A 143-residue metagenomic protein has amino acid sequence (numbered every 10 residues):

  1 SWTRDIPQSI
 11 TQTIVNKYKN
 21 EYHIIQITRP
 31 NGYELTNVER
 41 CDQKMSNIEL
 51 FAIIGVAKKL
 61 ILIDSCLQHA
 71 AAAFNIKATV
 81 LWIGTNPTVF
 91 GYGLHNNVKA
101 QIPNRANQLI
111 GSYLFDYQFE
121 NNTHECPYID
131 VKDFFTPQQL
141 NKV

Functional and structural regions predicted by a protein language model:
S1-R4, L140-K142: Short, intrinsically disordered, charge-balanced linker/junction segments flanking boundaries in proteins
T3-V89, H95-N96: Donor-binding and catalytic core of enzymes assembling or modifying cell-surface/extracellular glycoconjugates
L94-V143: Leloir-type glycosyltransferase catalytic cores
